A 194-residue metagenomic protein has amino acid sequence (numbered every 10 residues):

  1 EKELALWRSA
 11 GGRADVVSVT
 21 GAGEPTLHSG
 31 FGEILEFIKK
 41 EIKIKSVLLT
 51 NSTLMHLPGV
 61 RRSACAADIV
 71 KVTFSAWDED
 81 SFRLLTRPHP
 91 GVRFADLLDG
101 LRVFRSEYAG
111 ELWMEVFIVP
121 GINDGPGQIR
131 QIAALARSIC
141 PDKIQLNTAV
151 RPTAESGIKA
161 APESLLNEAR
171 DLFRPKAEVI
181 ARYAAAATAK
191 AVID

Functional and structural regions predicted by a protein language model:
E1-S18, E33: Conserved alpha-helical substructure of the radical SAM core
L4-R8, R105, A136, R170-F173: Conserved hydrophobic residues forming the short capping helix/wall of the S-adenosyl-L-methionine
V16-T20, V47-L49: Short, conserved beta-strand segments within well-ordered enzyme catalytic domains that often line or immediately flank
V19, F117, A184-A186: Short linear capping/connector segments at secondary-structure termini
T26-N147, R151-A160: Conserved AdoMet/S-adenosylmethionine-binding subsite of the radical SAM
E155-I180: A structural motif corresponding to the C-terminal lobe/cap of the Radical SAM core domain
P175-I193: Conserved alpha/beta core segments of nucleic-acid transaction machinery
